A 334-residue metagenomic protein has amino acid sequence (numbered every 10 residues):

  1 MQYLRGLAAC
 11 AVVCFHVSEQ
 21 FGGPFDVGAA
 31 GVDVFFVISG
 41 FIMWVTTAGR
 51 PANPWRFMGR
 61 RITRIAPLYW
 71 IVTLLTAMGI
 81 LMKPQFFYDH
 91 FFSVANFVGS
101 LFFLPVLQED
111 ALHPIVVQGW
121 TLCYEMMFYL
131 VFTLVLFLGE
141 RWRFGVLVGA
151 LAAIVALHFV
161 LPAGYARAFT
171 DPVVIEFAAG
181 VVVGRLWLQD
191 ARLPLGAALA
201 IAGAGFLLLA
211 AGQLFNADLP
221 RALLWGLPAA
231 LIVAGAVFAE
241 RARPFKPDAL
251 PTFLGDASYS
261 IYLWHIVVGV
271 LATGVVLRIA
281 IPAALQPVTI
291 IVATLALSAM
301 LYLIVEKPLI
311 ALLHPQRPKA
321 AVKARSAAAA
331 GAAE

Functional and structural regions predicted by a protein language model:
M1-Y3, L7-A29, W44-R56, V106-A111 (+4 more regions): Alpha-helical transmembrane segments in multi-pass integral membrane proteins
A29-V32, L122: Aromatic- and histidine-enriched alpha-helix N-cap/loop-to-helix transition segments that scaffold the rims
F35: Structured binding elements
I38, W44, I65-M126, L130 (+2 more regions): Membrane-interface helix-loop-helix regions
G59: Σ70-family region 2.3-2.4 aromatic/basic alpha-helix that recognizes the −10 promoter and nucleates DNA melting
I62: Active-site helix-to-loop segments that bind/position phosphate- or nucleotide-bearing substrates and donors across
A329-E334: Long, low-complexity, intrinsically disordered cytosolic termini of multi-pass membrane proteins
